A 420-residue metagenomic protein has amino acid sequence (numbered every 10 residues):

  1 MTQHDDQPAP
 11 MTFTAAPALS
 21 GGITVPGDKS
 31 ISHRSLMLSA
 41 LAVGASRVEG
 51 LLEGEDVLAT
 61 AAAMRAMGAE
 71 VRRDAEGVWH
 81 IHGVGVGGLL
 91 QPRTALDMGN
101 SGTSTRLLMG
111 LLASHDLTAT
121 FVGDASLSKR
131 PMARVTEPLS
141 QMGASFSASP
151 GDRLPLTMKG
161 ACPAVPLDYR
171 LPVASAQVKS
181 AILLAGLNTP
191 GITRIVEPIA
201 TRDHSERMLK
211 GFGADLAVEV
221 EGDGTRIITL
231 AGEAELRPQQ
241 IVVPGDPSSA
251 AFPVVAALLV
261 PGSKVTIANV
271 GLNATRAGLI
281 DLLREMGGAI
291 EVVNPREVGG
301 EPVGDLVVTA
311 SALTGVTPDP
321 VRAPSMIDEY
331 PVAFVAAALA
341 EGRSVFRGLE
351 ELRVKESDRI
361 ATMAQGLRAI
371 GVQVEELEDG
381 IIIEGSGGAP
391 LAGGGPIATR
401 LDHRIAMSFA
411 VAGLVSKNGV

Functional and structural regions predicted by a protein language model:
M1-V420: Structural preference for solvent-exposed beta-strand-turn elements and adjacent flexible terminal/loop segments within
